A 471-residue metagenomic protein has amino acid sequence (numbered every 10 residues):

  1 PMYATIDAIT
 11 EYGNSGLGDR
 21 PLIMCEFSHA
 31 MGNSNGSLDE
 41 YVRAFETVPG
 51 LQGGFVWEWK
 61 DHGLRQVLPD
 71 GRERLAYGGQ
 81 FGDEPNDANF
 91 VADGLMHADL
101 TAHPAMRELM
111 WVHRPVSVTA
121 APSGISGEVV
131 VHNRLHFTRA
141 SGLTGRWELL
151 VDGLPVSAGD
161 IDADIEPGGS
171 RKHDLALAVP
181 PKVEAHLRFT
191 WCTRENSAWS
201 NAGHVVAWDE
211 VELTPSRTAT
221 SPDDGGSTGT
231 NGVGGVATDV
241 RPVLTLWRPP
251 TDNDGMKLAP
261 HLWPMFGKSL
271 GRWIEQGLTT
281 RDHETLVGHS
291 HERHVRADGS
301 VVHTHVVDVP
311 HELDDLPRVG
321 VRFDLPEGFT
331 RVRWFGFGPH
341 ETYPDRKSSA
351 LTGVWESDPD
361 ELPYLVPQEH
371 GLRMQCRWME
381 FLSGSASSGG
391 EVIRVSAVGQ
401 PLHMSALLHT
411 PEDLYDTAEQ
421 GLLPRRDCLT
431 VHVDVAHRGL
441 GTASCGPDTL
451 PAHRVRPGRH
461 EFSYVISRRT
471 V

Functional and structural regions predicted by a protein language model:
P1-V129, H136-S141, R146-L154: Extended substrate-binding grooves/exosites of carbohydrate-active enzymes
D7-I9, A30-G32, D61-Q66, T138 (+6 more regions): Flexible loop/turn segments at secondary-structure boundaries
G54, V131, F189, H305 (+1 more regions): Hydrophobic, well-ordered secondary-structure elements that form the walls of internal hydrophobic environments
E58, L149-V151, T193, L325 (+1 more regions): Residue-level signal for short segments within beta-strands and strand-turn junctions of well-structured beta-sheet
S126-D164, K172-L175, V183-T193: Beta-strand-rich binding/interaction modules
A163-R171, H453-R456: Short proline/glycine- and polar residue-rich coil/turn motifs
A176-V183, S197, V211-V471: Beta-strand/loop-rich accessory regions of lumenal/periplasmic or secreted enzymes, predominantly carbohydrate-active
F189-R217: Polar, glycine-rich mid-to-C-terminal structural blocks that act as macromolecule-binding/assembly scaffolds
